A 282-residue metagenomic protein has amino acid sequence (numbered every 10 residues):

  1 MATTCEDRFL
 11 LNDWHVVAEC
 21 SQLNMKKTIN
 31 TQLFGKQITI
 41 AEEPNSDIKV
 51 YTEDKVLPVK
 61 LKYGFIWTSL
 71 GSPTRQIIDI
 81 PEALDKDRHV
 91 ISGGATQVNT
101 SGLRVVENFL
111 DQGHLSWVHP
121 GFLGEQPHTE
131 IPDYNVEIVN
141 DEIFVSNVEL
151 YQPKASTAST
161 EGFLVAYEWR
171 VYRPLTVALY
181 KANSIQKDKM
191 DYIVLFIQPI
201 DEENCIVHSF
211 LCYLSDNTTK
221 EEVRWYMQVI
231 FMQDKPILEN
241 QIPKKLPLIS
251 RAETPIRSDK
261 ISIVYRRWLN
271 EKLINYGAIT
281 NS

Functional and structural regions predicted by a protein language model:
M1-A2, S282: Short, Lys/Arg-enriched, disordered terminal segments
A2-V90: Rieske [2Fe-2S] iron-sulfur-binding domain
T74-S282: C-terminal catalytic domain of Rieske-type non-heme iron oxygenases
